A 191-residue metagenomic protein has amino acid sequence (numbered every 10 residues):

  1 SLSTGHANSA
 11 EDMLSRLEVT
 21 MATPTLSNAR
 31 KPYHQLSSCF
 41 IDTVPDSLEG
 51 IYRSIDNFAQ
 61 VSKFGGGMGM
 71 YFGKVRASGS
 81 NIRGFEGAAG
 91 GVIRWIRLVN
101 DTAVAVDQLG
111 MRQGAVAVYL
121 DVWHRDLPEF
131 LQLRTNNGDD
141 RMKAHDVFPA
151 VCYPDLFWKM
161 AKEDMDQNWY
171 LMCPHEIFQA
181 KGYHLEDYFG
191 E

Functional and structural regions predicted by a protein language model:
S1-E191: Extended catalytic cores of very large enzyme megasubunits
